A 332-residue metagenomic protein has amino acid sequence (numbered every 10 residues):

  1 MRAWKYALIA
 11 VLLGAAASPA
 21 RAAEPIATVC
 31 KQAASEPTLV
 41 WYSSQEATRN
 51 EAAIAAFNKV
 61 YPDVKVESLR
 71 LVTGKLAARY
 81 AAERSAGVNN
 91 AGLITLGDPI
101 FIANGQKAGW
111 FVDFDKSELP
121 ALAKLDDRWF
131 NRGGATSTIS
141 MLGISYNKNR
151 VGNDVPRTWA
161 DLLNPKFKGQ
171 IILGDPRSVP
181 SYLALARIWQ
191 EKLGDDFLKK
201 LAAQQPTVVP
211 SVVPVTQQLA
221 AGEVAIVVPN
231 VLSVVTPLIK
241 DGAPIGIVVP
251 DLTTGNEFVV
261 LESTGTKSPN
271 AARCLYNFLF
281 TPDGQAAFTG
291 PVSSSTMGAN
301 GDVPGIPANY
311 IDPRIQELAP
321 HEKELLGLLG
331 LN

Functional and structural regions predicted by a protein language model:
S18-A22: Sec/Tat signal peptide C-region and signal peptidase I cleavage site
P25-A34, L39-K65, R187, G290-S293: Short, polar/charged alpha-helical segment
V40-A55, E67-A81, V88-E223: Extracytoplasmic ligand-binding site segments that recognize negatively charged/polar headgroups
I100-N104, A225-P244: A ligand-binding cleft/hinge motif common to bilobed small-molecule-binding domains
K124, I139-M141, L198-A202, V208-V209 (+1 more regions): Periplasmic-binding protein-like
G143-R150, A186-R187, N256-P269, A287-F288: A bilobed periplasmic-binding-protein/Venus flytrap-type ligand-binding module shared by bacterial periplasmic
G169-R177, L279-G301: Periplasmic-binding protein-like
A299-N332: Extracellular/periplasmic bilobal clamshell ligand-binding domains
